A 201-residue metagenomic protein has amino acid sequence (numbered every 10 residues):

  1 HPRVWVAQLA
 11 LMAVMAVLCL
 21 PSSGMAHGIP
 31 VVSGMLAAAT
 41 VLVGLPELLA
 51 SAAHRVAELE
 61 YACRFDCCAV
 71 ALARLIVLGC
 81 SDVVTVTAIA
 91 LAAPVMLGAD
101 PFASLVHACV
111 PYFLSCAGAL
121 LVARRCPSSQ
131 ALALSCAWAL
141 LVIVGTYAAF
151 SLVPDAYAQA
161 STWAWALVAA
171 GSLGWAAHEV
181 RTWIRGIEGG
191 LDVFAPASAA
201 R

Functional and structural regions predicted by a protein language model:
H1-C63, C67-C68, A73-R74: Core alpha-helical transmembrane segments of integral membrane proteins
H1-G28, R124, W138, A170-R201: Hydrophobic alpha-helical transmembrane segments
M25-A26, A69, A123-A131, P154-A158: Membrane-interface helix-boundary motifs at transmembrane edges
S33-A52, L72-S135, V142: Secretory targeting signals
A62-A69, V77, A88-L97, A176-R201: Membrane-interface module
V106-S115, L167-E179: Alpha-helical transmembrane segments and their immediate juxtamembrane flanks in integral membrane proteins
I143-A158: Hydrophobic alpha-helical transmembrane segments in multi-pass integral membrane proteins
D155-V168: Loop-to-transmembrane alpha-helix initiation sites
